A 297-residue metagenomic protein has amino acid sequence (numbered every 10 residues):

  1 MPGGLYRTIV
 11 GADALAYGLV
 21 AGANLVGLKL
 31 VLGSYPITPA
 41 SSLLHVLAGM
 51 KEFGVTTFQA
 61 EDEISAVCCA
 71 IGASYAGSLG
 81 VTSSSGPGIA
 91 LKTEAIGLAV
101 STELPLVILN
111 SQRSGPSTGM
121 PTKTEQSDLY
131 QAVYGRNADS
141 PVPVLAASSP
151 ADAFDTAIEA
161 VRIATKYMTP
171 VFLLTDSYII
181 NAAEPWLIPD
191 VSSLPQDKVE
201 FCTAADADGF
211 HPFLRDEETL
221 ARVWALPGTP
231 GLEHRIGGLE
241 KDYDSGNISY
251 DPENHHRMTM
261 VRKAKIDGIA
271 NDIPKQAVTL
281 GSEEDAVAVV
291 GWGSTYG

Functional and structural regions predicted by a protein language model:
M1-G135, S140-V142, A146-A147: Thiamine diphosphate
M1-G18, G22-V26, T156, V161-G297: Flexible, low-complexity linker and terminal segments
G115-S117, D152-A153, I180-A183: Short, well-ordered, mixed-charge alpha-helical segments that flank or form enzyme active sites
D139-R162: Active-site/ligand-binding-proximal alpha/beta "capping" segment
